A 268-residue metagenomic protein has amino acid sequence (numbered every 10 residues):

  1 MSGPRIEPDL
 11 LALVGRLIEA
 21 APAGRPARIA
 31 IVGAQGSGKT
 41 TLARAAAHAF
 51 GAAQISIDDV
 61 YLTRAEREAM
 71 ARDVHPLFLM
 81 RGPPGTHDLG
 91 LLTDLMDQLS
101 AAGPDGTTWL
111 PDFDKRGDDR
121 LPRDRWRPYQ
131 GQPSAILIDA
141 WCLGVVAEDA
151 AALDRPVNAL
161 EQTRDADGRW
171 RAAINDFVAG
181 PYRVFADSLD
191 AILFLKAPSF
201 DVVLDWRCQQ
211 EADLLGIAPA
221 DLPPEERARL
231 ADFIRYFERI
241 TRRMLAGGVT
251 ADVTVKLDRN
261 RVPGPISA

Functional and structural regions predicted by a protein language model:
M1-A30, A34: Extreme N-terminal, non-catalytic leader segments that precede Walker-type/kinase nucleotide-binding cores
G24-R25, Q130-Q132, D187-S188: Short loop/turn elements that form and flank the Walker-type P-loop nucleotide-binding site in RecA-like NTPase cores
K39: Conserved lysine of the Walker
L42, A46: Hydrophobic positions on the alpha1 helix immediately C-terminal to the Walker A/P-loop
G51-A53, S134: The start of beta-strands in P-loop NTPase/AAA+ ATPase cores
A53-S56, V60-G117: Conserved nucleotide-sensing/catalytic segment adjacent to the nucleotide-binding pocket in NTP-handling enzymes
D97-V145: Phosphate-binding/switch loop-helix module in NTP-utilizing enzymes
A135, C142-A268: Conserved NTP phosphate-binding and transfer environment spanning the P-loop NTPase/kinase superfamily
